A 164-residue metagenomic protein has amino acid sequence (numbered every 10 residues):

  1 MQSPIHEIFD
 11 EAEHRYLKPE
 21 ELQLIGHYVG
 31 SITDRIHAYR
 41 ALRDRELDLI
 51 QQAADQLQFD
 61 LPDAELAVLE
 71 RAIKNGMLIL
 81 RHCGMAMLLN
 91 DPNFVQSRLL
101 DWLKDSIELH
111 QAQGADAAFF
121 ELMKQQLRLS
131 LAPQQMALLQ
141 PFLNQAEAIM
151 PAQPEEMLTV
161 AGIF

Functional and structural regions predicted by a protein language model:
M1-D101, D105-A117, E121, L129-F164: Core of compact, soluble alpha-helical bundle domains
